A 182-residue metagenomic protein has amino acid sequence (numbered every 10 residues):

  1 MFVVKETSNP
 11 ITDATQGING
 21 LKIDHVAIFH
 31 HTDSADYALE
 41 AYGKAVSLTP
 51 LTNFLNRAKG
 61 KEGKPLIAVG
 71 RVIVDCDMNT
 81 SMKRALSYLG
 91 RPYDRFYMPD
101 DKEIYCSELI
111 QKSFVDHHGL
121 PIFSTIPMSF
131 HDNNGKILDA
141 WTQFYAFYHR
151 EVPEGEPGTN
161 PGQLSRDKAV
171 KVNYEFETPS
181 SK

Functional and structural regions predicted by a protein language model:
K5-V69, D94-D101: Glycine-rich catalytic cores of cysteine/serine-nucleophile enzymes that process amide/ester linkages in cell-envelope
I11-T12, K64-M128: Active-site nucleophile-His-acid catalytic modules used for acyl/amide transfer and hydrolysis across diverse enzymes
Y42, I73, F176: A broadly conserved detector of short glycine/acidic/proline-rich loop/turn motifs that flank catalytic sites and bind
D100-K182: Activation targets extended, charge/polar-rich intrinsically disordered C-terminal tails
